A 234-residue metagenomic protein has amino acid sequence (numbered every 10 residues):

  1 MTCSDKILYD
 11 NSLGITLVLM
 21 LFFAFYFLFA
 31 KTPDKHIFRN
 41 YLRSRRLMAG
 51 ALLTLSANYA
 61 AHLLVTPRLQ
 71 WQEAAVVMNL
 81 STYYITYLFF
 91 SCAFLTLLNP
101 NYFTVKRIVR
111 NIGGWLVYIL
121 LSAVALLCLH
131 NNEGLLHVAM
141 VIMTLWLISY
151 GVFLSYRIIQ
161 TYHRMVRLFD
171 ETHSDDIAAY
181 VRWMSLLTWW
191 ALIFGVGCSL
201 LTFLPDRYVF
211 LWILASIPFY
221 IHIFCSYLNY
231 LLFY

Functional and structural regions predicted by a protein language model:
M1-L121: N-terminal low-complexity or simple alpha-helical regulatory segments that function as activation/interaction modules
C3-T16, L126-Q160, L201-L211: Extracellular-loop-to-transmembrane junctions of the mid-late helices
M20-F29, T86, Y150-V166: Membrane-water interface of transmembrane alpha-helices
A60-A74, H130, L192-F210: Alpha-helical transmembrane segments and their membrane-interface junctions in multi-pass membrane proteins
V76-F90, L204-Y227: Hydrophobic alpha-helical transmembrane segments and immediately flanking/interface helices in integral membrane
L97-A125, M140-L147, S174-A191: The cytoplasmic-loop to transmembrane-helix boundary for the fourth helix
R182-L201, I217-I221: Hydrophobic membrane-spanning alpha-helices of multi-pass integral membrane proteins
Y227-Y234: Membrane-proximal linker segments that couple transmembrane helices to downstream signaling/catalytic modules
